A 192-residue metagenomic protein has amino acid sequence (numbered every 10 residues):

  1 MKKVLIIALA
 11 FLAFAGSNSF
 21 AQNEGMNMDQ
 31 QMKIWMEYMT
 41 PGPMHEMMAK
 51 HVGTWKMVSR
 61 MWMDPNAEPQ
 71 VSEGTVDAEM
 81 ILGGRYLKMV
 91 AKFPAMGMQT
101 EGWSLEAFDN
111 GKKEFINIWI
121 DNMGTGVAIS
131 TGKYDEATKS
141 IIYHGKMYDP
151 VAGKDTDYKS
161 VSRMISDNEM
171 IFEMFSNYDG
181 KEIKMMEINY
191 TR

Functional and structural regions predicted by a protein language model:
M1-E24: Bacterial Sec-dependent N-terminal signal peptides
Q22-R192: Hydrophobic small-molecule pocket/channel-lining residues, especially in calycin-type beta-barrels
